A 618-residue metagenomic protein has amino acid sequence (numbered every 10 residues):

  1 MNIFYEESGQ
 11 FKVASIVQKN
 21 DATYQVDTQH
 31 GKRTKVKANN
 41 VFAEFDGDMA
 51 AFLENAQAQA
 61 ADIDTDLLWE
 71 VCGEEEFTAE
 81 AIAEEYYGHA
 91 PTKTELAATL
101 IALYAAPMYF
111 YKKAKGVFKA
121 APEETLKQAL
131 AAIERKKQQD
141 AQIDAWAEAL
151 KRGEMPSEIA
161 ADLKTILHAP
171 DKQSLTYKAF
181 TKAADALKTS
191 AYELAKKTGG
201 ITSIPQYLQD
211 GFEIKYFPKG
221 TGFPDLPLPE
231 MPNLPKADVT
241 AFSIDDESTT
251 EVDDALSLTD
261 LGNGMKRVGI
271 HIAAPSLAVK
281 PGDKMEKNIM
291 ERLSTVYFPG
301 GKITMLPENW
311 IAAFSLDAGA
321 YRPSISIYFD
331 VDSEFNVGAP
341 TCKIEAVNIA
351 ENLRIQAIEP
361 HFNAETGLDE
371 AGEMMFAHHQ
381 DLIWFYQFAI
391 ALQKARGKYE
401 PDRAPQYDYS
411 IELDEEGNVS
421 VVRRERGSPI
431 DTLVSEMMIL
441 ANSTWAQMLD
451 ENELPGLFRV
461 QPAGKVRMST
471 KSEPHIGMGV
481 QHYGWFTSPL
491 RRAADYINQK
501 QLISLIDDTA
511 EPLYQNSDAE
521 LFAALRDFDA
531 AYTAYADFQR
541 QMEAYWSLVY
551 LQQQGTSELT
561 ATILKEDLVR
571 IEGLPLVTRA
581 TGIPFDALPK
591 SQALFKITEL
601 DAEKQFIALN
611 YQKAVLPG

Functional and structural regions predicted by a protein language model:
M1-Q18, A22-V26, H30-G31, A38-P156: Noncatalytic nucleic-acid binding interfaces
S8-K12, D21, G31-K32, K37-V41 (+7 more regions): Electropositive polyanion-binding surfaces
N40, G47-M49, T189, F217-T221 (+2 more regions): Serine-centered coil/turn micro-motif
A106, T198-T202, N452: Residues at alpha-helix termini
A114-K115, Q206-Y207, V460: Short loop/turn and capping residues at structural boundaries
K127-A131, P218-F223, D414-E416: Eukaryote-specific, cytoplasm-facing alpha-helical/coiled-coil scaffolding segments in long proteins
Q142-T240: Low-complexity, highly charged intrinsically disordered N-terminal segments that act as targeting/localization
